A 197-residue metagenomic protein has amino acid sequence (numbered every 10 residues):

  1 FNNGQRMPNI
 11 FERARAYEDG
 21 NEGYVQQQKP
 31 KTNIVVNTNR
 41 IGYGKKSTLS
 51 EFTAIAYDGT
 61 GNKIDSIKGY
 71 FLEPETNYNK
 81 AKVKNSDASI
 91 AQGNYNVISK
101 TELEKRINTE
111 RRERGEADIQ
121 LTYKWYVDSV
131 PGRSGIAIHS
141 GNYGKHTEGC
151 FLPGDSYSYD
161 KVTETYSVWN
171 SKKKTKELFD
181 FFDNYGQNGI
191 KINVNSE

Functional and structural regions predicted by a protein language model:
F1-E12, Y17-G20: Hydrophobic, membrane-inserting alpha-helical segments
A14, G20-S167, K173-I190, S196-E197: Cell wall/extracellular polymer interaction/catalysis modules
